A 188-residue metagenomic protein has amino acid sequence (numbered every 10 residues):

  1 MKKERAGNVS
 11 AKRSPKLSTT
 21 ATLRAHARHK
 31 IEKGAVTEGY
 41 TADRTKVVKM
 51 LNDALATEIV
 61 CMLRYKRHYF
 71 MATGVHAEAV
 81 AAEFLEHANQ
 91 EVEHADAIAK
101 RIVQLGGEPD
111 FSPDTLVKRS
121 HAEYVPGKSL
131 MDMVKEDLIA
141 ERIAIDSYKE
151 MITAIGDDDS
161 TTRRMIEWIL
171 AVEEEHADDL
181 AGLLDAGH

Functional and structural regions predicted by a protein language model:
M1-H188: Iron-associated oxidoreductase/ferritin-like identity signal
